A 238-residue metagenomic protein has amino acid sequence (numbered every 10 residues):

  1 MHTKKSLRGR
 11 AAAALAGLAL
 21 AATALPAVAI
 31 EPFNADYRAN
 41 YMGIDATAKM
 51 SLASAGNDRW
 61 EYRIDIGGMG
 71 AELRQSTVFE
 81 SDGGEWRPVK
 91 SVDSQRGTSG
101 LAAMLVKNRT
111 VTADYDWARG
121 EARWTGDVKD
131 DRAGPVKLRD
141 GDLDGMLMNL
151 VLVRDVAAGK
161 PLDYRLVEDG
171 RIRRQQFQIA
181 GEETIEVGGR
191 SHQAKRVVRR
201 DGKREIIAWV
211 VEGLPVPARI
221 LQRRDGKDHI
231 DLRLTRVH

Functional and structural regions predicted by a protein language model:
H2-L15: Bacterial N-terminal signal peptides that target proteins for export
R10, A27-A29: Detector for intrinsically disordered, low-structure N-terminal pre-sequences
A14, L143-G145, H238: General structural signal for secondary-structure boundaries
A16-G17, A27: Cleavable N-terminal signal peptides
A21-A24: N-terminal signal peptide c-region/cleavage motif recognized by signal peptidases
I30-W117, L152-H238: Acidic, serine/threonine-rich low-complexity disordered tracts
A102-L150: Hydrophobic, well-structured mid-protein blocks that either form specific transmembrane helices
